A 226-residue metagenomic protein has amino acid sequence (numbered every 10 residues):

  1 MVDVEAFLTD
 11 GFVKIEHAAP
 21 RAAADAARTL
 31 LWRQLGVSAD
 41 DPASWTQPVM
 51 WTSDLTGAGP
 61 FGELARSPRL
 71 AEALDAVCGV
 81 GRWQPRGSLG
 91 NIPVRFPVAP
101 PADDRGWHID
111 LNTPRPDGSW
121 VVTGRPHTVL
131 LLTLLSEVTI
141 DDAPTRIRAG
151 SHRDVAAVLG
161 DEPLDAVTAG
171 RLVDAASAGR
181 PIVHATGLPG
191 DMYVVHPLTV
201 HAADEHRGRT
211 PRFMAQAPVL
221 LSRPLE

Functional and structural regions predicted by a protein language model:
V2-T9, E16-S119: Non-heme Fe(II)-dependent double-stranded beta-helix
F12, P126-L130, D142, I182 (+1 more regions): Extracellular structured ligand-interaction cores
V37-D40, W45, A73, V158-E162 (+2 more regions): Non-heme Fe(II)/2-oxoglutarate
V94-R95, R148-V155, P218-P224: Short edge-strand/loop segments of extracellular domains
A102-I109, P116-S119, D141-G150, A156-G160 (+1 more regions): A short secondary-structure junction signal
R115-S119, L132, G179-P181, T199-H201: Glycine-rich, charged/polar anion/phosphate-binding loops that engage phosphate groups from diverse ligands
D117-I140, T186-P189, P218-L221: Short, conserved beta-strand element in jelly-roll/cupin
R125, V138-V200: Double-stranded beta-helix
